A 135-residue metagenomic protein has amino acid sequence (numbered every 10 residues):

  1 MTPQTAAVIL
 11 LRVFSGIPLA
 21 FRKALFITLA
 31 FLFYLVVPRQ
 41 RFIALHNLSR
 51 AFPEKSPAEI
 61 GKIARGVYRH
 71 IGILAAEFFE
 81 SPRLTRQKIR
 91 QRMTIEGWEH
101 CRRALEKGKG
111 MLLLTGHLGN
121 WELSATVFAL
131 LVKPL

Functional and structural regions predicted by a protein language model:
M1-T115: Membrane-anchoring hydrophobic helices of lipid-metabolizing enzymes
K107-L135: Catalytic core of membrane glycerolipid acyltransferases/transacylases, capturing the structured, soluble-facing
